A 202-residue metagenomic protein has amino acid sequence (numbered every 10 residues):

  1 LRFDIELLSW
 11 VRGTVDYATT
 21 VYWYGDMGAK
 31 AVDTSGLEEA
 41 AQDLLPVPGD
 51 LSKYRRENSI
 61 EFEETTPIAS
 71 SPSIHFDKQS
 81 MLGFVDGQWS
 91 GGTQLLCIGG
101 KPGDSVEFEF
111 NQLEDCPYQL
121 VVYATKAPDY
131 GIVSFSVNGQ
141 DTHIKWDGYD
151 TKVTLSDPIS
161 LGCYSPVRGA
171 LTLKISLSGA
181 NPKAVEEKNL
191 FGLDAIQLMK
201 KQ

Functional and structural regions predicted by a protein language model:
L1-D50: Charged, alpha-helix-forming regions
A40-Q202: Extracytoplasmic
